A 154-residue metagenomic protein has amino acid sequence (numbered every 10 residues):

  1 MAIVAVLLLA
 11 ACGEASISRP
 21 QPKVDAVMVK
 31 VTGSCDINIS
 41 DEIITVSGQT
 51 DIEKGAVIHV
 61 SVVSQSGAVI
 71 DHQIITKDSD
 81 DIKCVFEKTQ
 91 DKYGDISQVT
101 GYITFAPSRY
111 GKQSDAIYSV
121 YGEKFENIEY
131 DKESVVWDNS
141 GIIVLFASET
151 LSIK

Functional and structural regions predicted by a protein language model:
M1-I3: Sec-dependent signal peptide recognition, specifically the positively charged N-region followed immediately by
A5-V6, P20, G33, S47: Generic structural signal for short, flexible, solvent-exposed coil/loop and linker residues
L8-A11: C-terminal motif of bacterial Sec signal peptides marking the signal peptidase cleavage site
G13-Q21: Bacterial lipoprotein signal-peptidase II cleavage site
D25-K154: Ser/Thr-rich low-complexity repeats and stalk/linker segments
